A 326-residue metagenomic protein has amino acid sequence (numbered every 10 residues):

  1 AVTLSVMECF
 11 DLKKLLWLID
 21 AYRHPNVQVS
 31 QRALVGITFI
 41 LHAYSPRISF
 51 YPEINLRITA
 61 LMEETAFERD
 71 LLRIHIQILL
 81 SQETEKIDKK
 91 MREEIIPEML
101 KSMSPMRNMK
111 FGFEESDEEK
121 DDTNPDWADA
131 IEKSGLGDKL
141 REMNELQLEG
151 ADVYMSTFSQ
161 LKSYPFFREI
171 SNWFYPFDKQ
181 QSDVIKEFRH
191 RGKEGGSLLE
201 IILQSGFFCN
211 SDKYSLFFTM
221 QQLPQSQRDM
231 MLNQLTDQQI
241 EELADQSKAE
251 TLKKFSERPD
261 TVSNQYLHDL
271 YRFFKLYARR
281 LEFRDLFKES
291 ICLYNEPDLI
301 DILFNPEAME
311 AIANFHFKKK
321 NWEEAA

Functional and structural regions predicted by a protein language model:
A1, D11-L12, V27-R32, T65-L71 (+3 more regions): Generic helix N-cap/helix-start motif at coil->alpha-helix transitions
L4-M7, D20-V27, I58-T65, E296-L303: Solenoid-like repeat scaffolds
L4-S5, I40, F315: Residue-level signature for tetratricopeptide repeat
E8, R47, W322-E323: TPR-repeat structural position
K14-D20, I48-M62, K90-I96, A325: Alpha-helical repeat scaffolds
F67-E68, L72, E83-I240: Non-catalytic protein-protein interaction scaffold segments in large eukaryotic complex-forming proteins
Y175-A326: Alpha-solenoid helical-repeat scaffolds
